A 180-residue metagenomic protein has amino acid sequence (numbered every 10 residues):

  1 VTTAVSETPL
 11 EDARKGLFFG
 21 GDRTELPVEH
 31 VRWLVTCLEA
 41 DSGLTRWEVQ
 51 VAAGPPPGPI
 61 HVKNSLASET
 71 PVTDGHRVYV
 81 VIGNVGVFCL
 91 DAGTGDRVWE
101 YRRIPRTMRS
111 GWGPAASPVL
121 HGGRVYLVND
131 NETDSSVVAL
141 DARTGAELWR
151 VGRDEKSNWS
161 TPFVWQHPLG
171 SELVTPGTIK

Functional and structural regions predicted by a protein language model:
V1-K180: Noncatalytic, solvent-exposed loop/strand surfaces of beta-propeller-type extracellular/periplasmic domains
